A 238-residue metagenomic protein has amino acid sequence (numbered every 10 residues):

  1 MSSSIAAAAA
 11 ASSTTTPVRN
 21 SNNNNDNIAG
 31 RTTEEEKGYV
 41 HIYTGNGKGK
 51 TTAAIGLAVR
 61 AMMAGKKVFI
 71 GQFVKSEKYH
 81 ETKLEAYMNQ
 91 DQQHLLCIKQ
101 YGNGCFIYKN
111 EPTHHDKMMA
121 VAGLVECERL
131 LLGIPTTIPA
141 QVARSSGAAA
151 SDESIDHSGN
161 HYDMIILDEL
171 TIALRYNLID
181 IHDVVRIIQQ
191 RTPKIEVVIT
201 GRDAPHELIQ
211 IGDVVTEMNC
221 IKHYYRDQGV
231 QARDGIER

Functional and structural regions predicted by a protein language model:
M1-A6, T15-Y39: Extreme N-terminal, non-catalytic leader segments that precede Walker-type/kinase nucleotide-binding cores
A29-G30, G159, D227: N-terminal targeting/trafficking signals and adjacent low-complexity tails
E36-P139: Conserved P-loop
K67, I195-E196: Proline-centered loop/turn at the N-terminus of a beta-strand
V74-E77, G104-C105, T171-I172, D203-H206 (+1 more regions): Conserved nucleotide-binding/hydrolysis micro-motifs of P-loop NTPases
Y108-P193: Phosphate-binding/switch loop-helix module in NTP-utilizing enzymes
L167, E196-G201: Structural recognition of the conserved hydrophobic beta-strand(s) that form the central parallel beta-sheet of P-loop
A204-R238: Phosphate-binding/switch region of NTP-binding enzymes
